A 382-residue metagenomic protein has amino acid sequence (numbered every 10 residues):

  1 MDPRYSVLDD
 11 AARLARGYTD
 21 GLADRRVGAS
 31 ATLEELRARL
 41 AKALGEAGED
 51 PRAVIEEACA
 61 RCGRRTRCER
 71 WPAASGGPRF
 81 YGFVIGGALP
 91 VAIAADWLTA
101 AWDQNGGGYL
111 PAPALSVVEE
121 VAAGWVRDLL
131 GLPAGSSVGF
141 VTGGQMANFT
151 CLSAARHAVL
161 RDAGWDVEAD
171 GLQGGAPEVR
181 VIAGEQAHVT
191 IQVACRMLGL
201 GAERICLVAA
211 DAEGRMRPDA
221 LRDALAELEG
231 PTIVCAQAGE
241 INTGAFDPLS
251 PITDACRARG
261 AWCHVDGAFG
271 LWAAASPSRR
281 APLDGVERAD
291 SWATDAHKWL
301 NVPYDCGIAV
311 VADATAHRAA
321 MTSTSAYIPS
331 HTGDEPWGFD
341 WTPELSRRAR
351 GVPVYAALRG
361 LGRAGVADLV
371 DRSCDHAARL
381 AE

Functional and structural regions predicted by a protein language model:
M1-G135: N-terminal entrance/gating region of PLP-dependent enzymes' catalytic architecture
P3, V7, E46-D50, G86 (+9 more regions): Catalytic cores of large soluble enzymes that bind and process phosphate-bearing ligands
R13, R127, A226, R257 (+1 more regions): Solvent-exposed alpha-helix faces
A31-L40, A73-G77, A100-A101, G199-R204 (+3 more regions): Short acidic (Asp/Glu) and glycine-rich catalytic loops that position anionic groups and cofactors
L40, D103-L110, P133-G139, Q173-E178 (+3 more regions): Glycine- and acidic
P90-A176, R180, G184, T190: Well-ordered mid-protein domain cores that form the structural environment of catalytic cofactors
A147-A316: Conserved PLP-enzyme active-site core in the AAT-like
E240, D284-E382: Active-site C-terminal subdomain of aminotransferase-like
